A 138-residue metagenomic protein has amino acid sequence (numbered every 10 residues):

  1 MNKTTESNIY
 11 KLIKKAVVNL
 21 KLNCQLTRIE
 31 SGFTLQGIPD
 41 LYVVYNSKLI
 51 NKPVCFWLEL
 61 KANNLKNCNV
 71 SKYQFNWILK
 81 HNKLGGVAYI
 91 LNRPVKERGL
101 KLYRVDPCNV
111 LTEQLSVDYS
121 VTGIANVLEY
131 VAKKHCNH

Functional and structural regions predicted by a protein language model:
M1-F33, N46-L49: Acidic-basic catalytic patches of nuclease active cores, encompassing PD-(D/E)XK and other metal-cofactor nuclease
V17, H81-N82: A generic structural signal for well-ordered alpha-helical segments
G37: Beta-rich catalytic cores
L41-V43, V54-N64: Conserved catalytic cores of phosphodiester-cleaving nucleases, focusing on short active-site segments
S47-V54, K96-G99: Short, solvent-exposed loop/turn segments that connect beta-strands within catalytic domains and beta-strand-rich
N63-H81: Mg2+/Mn2+-dependent nuclease catalytic core
N82-N109: Nucleic-acid nuclease catalytic cores
S116-H138: Charged phosphate-binding loop/patch that engages nucleotide di/tri-phosphates or the phosphate backbone of nucleic
